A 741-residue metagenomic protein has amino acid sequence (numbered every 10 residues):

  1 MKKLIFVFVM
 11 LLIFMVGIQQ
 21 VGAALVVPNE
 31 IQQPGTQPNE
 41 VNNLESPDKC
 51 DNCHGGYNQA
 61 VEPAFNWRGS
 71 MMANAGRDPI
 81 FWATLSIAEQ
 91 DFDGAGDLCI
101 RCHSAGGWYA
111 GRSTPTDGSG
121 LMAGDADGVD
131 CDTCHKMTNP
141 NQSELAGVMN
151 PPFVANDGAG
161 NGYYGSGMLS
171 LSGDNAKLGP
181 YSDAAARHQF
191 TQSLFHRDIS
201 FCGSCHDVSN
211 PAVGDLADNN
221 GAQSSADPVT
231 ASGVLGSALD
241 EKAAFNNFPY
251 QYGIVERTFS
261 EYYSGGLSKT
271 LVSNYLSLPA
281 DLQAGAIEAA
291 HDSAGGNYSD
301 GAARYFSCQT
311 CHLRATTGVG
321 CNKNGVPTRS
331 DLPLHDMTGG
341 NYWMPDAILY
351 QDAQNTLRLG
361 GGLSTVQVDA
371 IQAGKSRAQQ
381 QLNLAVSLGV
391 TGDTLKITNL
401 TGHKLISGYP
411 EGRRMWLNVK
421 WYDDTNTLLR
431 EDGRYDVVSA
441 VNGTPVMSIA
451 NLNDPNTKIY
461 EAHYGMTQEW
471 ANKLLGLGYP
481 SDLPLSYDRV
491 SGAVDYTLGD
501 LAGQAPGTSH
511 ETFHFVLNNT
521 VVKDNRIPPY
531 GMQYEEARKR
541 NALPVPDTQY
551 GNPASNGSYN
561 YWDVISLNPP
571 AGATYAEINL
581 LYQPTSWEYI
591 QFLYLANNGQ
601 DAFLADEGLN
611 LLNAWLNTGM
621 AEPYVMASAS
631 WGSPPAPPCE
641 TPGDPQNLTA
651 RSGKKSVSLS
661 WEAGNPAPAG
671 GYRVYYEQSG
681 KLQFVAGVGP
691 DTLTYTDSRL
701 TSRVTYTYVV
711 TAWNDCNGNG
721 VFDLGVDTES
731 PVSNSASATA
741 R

Functional and structural regions predicted by a protein language model:
G22-N58: N-terminal module-boundary/linker segments of secreted carbohydrate-active enzymes
A24-P34, A60-L85, P115-A571, L580-P634: Primarily the internal scaffold of c-type cytochrome electron-transfer domains, especially repeated/multiheme c-type
L417, A576, Y672-V674: Short beta-strand elements bearing conserved aromatic residues within extracellular beta-rich modules
D563-I565, D691-T696: Short S/T/G- and acidic-enriched coil/turn segments that sit immediately N-terminal to beta-strands in beta-sandwich
P637-P668, S702, N717-R741: Pro/Thr/Ser/Gly-rich low-complexity, intrinsically disordered linker/stalk tracts
G664-Q678: Solvent-exposed loop/turn segments flanking beta-strands in beta-repeat/beta-sandwich domains
V685-D691: Short beta-strand segments within Ig-like beta-sandwich modules, predominantly Fibronectin type-III
D697-G720: Beta-strand-rich modules
